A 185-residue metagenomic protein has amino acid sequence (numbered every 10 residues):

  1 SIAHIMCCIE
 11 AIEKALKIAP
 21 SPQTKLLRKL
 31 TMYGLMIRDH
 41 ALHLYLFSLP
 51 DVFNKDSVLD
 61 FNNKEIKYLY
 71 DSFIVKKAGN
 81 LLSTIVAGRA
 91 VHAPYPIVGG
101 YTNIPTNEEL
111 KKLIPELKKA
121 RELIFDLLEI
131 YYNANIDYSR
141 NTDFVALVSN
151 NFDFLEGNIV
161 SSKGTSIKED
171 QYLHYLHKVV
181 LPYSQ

Functional and structural regions predicted by a protein language model:
S1-Q185: Active-site bordering "gate/hinge" segments that shape substrate access to catalytic or cofactor-binding pockets
